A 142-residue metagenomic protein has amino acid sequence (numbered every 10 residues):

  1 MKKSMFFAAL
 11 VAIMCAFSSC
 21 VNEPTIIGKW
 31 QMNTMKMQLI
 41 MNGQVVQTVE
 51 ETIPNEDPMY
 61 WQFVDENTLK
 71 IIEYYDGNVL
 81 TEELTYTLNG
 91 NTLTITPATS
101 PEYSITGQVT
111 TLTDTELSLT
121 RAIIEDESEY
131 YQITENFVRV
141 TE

Functional and structural regions predicted by a protein language model:
M1-S19: Sec-dependent bacterial lipoprotein signal peptides
C20-E83, N89-E142: Lipid interaction determinants
